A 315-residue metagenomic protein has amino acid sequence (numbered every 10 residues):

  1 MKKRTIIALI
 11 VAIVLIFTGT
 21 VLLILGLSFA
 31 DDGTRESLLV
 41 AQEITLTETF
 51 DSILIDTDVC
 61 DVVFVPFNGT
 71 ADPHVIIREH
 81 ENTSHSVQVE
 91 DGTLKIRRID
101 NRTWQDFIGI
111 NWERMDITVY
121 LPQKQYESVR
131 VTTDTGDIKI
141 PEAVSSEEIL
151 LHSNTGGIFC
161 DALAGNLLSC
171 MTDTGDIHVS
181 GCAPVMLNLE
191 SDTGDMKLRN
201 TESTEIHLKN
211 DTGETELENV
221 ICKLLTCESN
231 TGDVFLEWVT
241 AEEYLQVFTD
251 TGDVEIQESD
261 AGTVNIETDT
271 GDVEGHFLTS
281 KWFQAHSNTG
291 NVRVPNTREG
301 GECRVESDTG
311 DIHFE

Functional and structural regions predicted by a protein language model:
K2-T57, D61-T133, D137-S153, F159-T172 (+8 more regions): Acidic (Asp/Glu) and glycine-rich low-complexity loops/linkers that are typically intrinsically disordered
T231, T251: Extended ligand-binding clefts on enzyme/binding-domain cores
